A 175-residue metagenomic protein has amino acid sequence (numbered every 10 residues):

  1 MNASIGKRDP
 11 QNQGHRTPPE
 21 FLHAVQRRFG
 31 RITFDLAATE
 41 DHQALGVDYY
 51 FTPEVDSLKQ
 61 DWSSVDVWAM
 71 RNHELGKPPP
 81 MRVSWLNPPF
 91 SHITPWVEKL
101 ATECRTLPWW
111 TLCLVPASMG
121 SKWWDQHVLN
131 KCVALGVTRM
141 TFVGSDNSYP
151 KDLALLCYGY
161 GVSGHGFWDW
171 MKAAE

Functional and structural regions predicted by a protein language model:
M1-E175: Class I S-adenosyl-L-methionine-dependent methyltransferase catalytic core
